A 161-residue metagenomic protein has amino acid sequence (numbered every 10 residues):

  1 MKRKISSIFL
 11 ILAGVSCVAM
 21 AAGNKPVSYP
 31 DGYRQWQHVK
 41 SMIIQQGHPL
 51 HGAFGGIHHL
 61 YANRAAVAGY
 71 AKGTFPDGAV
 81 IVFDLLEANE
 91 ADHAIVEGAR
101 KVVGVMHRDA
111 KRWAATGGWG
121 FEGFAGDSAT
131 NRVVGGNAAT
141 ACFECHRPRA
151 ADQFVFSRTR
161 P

Functional and structural regions predicted by a protein language model:
M1-S7: Positively charged n-region of N-terminal signal peptides that target proteins for export
I8-C17: Bacterial N-terminal signal peptides
C17-G23: Sec/Tat signal peptide C-region and signal peptidase I cleavage site
G23-H51, A68, K72-P161: Sequence context surrounding c-type heme c attachment/ligation sites in exported
G55-A66: Short, structured beta-strand/loop micro-motifs enriched in basic residues and often containing a Trp
